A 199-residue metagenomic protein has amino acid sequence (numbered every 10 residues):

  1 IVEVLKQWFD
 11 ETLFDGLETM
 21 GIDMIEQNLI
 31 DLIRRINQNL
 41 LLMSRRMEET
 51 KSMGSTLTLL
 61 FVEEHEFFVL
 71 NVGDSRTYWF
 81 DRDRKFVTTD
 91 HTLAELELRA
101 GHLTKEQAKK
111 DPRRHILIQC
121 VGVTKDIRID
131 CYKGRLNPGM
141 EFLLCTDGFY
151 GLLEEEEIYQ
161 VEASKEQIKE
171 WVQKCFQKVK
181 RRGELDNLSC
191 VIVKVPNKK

Functional and structural regions predicted by a protein language model:
I1-K199: PP2C/PPM-type serine/threonine phosphatase catalytic domain
